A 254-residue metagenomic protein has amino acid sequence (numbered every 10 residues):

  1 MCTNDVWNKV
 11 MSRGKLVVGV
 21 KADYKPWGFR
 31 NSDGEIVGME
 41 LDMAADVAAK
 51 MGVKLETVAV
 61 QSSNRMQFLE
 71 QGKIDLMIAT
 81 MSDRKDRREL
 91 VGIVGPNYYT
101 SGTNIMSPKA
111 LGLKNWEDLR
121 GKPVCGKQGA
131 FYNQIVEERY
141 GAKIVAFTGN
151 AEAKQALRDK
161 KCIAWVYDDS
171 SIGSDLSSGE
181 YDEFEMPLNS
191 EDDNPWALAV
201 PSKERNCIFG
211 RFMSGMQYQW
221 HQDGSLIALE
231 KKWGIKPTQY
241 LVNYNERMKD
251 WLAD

Functional and structural regions predicted by a protein language model:
M1, D42-K50, L113, K122-P123 (+3 more regions): Extended ligand-binding regions for polar small-molecule ligands
M1-T80: Extracytoplasmic small-molecule ligand-binding "clamshell" domains of the periplasmic binding protein/Venus flytrap
V20-Y24, V58-S63, G72-R84, K109 (+5 more regions): Beta->alpha turn/N-cap motifs
G28-M43, E117, S202, N243-D254: Short, solvent-exposed loop/beta-turn-alpha elements that line the ligand-binding surface or hinge of extracytoplasmic
N31-S32, A44-V53, W116, G129-G149 (+2 more regions): Ligand-binding cleft/hinge of the Venus flytrap
A45, A49, K54-D118, E183 (+1 more regions): Acidic, polar ligand-binding/catalytic clefts
E56-Q67, L111, G129-F131, V145-D159 (+1 more regions): Short helix-initiation/N-cap motifs at beta->coil->alpha
Y99-S107, G173, S177-Q217, K236-D254: Periplasmic-binding protein-like
